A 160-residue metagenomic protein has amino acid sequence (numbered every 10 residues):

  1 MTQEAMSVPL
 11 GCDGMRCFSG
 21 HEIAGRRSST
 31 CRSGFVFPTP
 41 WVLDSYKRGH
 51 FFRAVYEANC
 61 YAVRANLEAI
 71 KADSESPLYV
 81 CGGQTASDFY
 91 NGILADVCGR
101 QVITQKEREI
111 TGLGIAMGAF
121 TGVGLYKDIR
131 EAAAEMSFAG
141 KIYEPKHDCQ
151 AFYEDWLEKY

Functional and structural regions predicted by a protein language model:
M1, I103, K127-E131: Acidic/polar loop patches that form or flank catalytic/metal-binding clefts of enzymes that bind anionic ligands
T2-L113: Activation-segment/catalytic-loop signature of the eukaryotic protein kinase fold
S19-I23, F37, I115, E131 (+2 more regions): Generic structural "secondary-structure junction" signal
S28, L67, G122-R130: Short helix-capping/linker segments at secondary-structure and domain boundaries
Y61, R100, G118-Y126: Short, well-ordered loop/turn and helix-capping segments at boundaries between secondary-structure elements and domains
G124-Y160: Acidic, glycine/GT-rich loop-and beta-edge segments that sit at the periphery of enzyme/chaperone cores
